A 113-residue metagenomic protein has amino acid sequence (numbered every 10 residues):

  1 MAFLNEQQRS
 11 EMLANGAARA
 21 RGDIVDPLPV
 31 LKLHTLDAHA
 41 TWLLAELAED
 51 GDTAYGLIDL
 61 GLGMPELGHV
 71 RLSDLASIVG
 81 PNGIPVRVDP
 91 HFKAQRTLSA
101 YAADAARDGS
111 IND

Functional and structural regions predicted by a protein language model:
M1-A38, S110-D113: N-terminal domain-onset segments
Q7, L36, L47, L75-I78 (+1 more regions): Low-complexity, intrinsically disordered/propeptide-like segments
V30, T41, Y55: Conserved beta-strand and immediately adjacent loop positions that scaffold enzyme active sites
A38-H39, D52: Short acidic/glycine-enriched loop/turn segments that link adjacent beta-strands
L44-P81: Acidic, aromatic-enriched beta-alpha/helix-loop junctions
E66-D113: Helix-rich interaction surfaces within compact, conserved domain-sized segments that mediate assembly or partner
